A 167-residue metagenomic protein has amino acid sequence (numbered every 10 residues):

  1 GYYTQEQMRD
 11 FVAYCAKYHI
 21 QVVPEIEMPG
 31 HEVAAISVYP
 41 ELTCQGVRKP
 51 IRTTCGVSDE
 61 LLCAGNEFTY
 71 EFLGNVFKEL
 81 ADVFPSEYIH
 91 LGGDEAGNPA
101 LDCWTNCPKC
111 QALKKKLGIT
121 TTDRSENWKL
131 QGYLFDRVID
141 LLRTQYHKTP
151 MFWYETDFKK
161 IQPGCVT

Functional and structural regions predicted by a protein language model:
G1-K148: Substrate-binding cleft of carbohydrate-active enzyme catalytic domains
R137, T156-Q162: N-terminal active-site wall of soluble small-molecule enzyme domains
T149-D157: Surface-exposed extracellular loop regions of Gram-negative outer-membrane beta-barrel proteins
P163-T167: Glycine-enriched alpha-helix->loop->beta-strand junction motifs that scaffold or abut catalytic
